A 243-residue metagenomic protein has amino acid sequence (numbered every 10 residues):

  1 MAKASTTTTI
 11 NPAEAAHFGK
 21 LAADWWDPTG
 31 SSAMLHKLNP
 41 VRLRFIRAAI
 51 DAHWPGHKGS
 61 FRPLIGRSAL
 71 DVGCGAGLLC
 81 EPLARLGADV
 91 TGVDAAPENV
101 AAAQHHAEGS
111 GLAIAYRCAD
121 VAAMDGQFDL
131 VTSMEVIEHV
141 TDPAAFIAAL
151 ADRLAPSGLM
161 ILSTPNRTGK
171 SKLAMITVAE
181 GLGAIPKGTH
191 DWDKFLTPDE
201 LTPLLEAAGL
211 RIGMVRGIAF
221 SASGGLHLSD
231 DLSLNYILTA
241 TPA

Functional and structural regions predicted by a protein language model:
M1-S32, P40: N-terminal, positively charged/glycine-rich alpha-helical extensions of SAM-dependent methyltransferases
K37-I65: Conserved alpha-helix/loop element of class I SAM-dependent methyltransferases that forms part of the SAM/SAH-binding
I50, W54, A107, L205: Conserved hydrophobic residues forming the short capping helix/wall of the S-adenosyl-L-methionine
G56-R62, R67-K170, P198, L238-P242: Conserved SAM-binding loop
T164, G183-E200: Acceptor-substrate binding/catalytic loop of class I
S171-G181: Short, flexible, mixed-charge acidic loops at enzyme active sites
D193-G209, V215: Short alpha-helix
L226-A243: Core SAM-dependent methyltransferase catalytic element
